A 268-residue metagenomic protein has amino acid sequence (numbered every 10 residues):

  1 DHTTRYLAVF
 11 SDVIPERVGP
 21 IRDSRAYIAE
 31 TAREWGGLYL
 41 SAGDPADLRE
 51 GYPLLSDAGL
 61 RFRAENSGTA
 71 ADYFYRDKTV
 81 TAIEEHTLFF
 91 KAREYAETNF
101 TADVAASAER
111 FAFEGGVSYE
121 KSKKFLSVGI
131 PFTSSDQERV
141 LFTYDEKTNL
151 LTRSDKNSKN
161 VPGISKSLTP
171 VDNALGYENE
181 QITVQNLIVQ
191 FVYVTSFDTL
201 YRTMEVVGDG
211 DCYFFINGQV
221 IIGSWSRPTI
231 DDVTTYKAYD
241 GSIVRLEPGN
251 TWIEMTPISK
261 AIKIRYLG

Functional and structural regions predicted by a protein language model:
D1-G268: A surface/extracellular/periplasmic glyco- and lipid-processing/surface-interacting theme
